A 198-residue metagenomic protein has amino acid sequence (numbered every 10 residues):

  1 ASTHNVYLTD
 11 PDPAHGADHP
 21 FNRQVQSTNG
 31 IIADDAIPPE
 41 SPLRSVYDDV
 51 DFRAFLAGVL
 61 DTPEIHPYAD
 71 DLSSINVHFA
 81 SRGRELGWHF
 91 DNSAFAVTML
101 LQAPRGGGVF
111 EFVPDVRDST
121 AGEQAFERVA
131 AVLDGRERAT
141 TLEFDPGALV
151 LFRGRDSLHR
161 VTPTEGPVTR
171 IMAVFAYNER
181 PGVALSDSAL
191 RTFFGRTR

Functional and structural regions predicted by a protein language model:
A1, V59, F152-R153: Localized chelating/binding microdomains that coordinate divalent metal ions or stabilize phosphate-bearing
A1-D51, F55: Non-heme Fe(II)-dependent double-stranded beta-helix
P13-G16, V77-A80, F194-R198: Amphipathic alpha-helical surface "interface" segments used for docking/oligomerization or membrane association within
D34, E40-L43, A69, S74-V77 (+3 more regions): Generic secondary-structure boundary/loop-capping signal
S45-D48, F90, L142-E143, G166: Aromatic-acidic/polar surface patches that form glycan- and anion
Y47, D51, L72, N92 (+4 more regions): Short, well-structured alpha-helical interface segments that form or flank functional binding sites
R53-L149: Catalytic core of non-heme Fe(II) oxygenases with the double-stranded beta-helix
F112-D115, T120-R198: Catalytic core of Fe(II)/2-oxoglutarate
